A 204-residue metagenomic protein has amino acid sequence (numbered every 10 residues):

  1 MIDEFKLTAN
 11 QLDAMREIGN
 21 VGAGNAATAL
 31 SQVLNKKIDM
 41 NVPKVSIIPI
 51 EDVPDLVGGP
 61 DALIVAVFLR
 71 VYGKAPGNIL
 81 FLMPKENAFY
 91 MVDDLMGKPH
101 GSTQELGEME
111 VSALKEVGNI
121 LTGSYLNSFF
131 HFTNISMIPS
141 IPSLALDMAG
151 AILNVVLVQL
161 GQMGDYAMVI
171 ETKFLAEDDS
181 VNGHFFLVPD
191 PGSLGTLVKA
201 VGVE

Functional and structural regions predicted by a protein language model:
I2-A27, S31-E204: Composition-driven recognition of glycine/serine/threonine/acidic- and proline-rich low-complexity segments and repeats
